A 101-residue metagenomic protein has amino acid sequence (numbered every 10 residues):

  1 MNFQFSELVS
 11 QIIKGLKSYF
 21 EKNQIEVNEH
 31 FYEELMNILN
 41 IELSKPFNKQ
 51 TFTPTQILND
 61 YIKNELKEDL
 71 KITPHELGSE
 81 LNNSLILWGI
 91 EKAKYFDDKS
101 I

Functional and structural regions predicted by a protein language model:
M1-Y32: Short terminal alpha-helical segments
Q4, L8, H30-L35, Q50-P54 (+1 more regions): Residue-level detector of well-ordered alpha-helical segments, enriched for hydrophobic/aromatic packing positions
F20-E29, F47-F52, L70-I72: Charged, low-complexity interaction regions
E33-S44: Amphipathic alpha-helical segments that form the core helices of the histone-fold
L43-T53, G89-E91: Short amphipathic alpha-helical segments at helix boundaries and their inter-helical linkers
E65-I101: Amphipathic alpha-helical binding modules
